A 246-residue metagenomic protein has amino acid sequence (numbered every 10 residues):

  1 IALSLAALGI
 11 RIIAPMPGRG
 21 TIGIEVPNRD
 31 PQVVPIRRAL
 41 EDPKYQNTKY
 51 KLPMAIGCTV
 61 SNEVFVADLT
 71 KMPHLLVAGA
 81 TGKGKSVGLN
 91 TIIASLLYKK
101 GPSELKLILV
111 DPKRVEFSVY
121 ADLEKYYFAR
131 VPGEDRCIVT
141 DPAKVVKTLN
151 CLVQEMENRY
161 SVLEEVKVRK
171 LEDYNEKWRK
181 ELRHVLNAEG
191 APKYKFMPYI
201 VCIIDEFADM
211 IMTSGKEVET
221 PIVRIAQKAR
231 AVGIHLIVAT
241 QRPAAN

Functional and structural regions predicted by a protein language model:
A2-L3, M16-E25, R38-A39, P43-K170 (+1 more regions): P-loop NTPase catalytic phosphate-binding loop
A7, D42, N158, V162 (+2 more regions): A structural signal for alpha-helix termini and helix-coil/disorder junctions
L8-I13: A short linear hydrophobic-aromatic micro-motif
R29-P35: Short, charged/polar, Gly/Pro-enriched secondary-structure boundary elements
E134, K180-K195, I225: Conserved alpha-helical scaffold flanking the Walker A/P-loop in AAA+ ATPase domains
K170-K177: Cytosolic-facing regulatory segments adjacent to core modules
